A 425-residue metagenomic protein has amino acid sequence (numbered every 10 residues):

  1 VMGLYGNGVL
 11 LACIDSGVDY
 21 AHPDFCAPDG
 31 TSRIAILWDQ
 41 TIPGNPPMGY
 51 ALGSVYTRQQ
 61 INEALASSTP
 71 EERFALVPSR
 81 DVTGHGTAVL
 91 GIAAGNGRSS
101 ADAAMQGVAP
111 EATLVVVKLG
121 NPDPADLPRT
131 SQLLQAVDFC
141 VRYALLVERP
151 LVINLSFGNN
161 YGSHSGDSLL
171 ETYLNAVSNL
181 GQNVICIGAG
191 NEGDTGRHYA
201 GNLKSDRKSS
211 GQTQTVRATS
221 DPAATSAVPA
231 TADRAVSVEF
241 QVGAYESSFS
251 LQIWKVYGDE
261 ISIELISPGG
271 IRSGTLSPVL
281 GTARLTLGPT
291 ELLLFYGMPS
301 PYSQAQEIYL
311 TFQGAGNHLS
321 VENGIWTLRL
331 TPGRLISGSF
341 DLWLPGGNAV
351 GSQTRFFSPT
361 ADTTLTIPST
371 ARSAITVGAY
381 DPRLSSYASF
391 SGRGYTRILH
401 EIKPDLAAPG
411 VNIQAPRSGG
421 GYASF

Functional and structural regions predicted by a protein language model:
V1-F425: Loop-rich non-cytosolic ectodomains and luminal regions
